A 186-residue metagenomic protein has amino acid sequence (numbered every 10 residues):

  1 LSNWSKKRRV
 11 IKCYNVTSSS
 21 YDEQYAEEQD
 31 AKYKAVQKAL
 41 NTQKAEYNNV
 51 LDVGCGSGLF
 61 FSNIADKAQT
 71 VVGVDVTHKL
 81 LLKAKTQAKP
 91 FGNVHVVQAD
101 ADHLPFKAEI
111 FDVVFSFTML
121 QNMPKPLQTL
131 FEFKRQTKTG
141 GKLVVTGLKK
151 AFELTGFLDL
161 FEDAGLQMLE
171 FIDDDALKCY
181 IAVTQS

Functional and structural regions predicted by a protein language model:
L1-K44, A151, K178: Conserved class I S-adenosyl-L-methionine
L51, S57-H103: Class I SAM-dependent methyltransferase SAM/SAH-binding core
D102-V114: A short acidic, Gly/Pro-enriched loop at the edge of an enzyme's catalytic core that lines a small-molecule cofactor
V113-K125: A short SAM/SAH-binding and catalytic strip from SAM-dependent methyltransferases
L127-T139: A short glycine-rich, Lys/Arg-flanked "PGG" loop and its adjoining helix->strand segment in the class I
G140-L148: Conserved beta-strand signature within the Rossmann-like core of class I S-adenosyl-L-methionine
F152-A164: Short alpha-helix
D173-S186: Core SAM-dependent methyltransferase catalytic element
